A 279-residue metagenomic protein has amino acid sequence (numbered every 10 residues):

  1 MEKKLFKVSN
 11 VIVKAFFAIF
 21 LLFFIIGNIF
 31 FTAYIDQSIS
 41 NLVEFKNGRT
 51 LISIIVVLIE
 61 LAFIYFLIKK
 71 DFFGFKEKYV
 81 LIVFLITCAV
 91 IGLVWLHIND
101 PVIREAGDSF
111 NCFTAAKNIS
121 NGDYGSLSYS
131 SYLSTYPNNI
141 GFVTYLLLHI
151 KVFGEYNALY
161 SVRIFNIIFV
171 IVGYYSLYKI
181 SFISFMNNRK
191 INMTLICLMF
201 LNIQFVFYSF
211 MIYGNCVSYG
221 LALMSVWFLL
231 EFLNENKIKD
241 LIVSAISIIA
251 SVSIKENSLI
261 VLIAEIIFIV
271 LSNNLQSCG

Functional and structural regions predicted by a protein language model:
M1-W95, N274: Start-transfer (signal-anchor) and selected internal transmembrane alpha helices of multi-pass inner/ER membrane
A89-I91, T194-I203, I248, V252: Short helix- or helix-capping micro-motifs that position conserved polar/aromatic residues at function-defining sites
F110-S134, G141: Extracytosolic helix-loop segments that constitute the early lumenal/periplasmic catalytic or substrate-binding loops
Y136, I140, G154-V172: Loop-to-helix entry region of an early transmembrane alpha helix in multi-pass inner-membrane enzymes
Y160, Y174-L201: Transmembrane-helix signature of polytopic, membrane-embedded enzymes that assemble or transfer cell-envelope glycans
F185, S225-D240: Membrane-interface transmembrane helices that cradle and orient dolichyl/undecaprenyl
Q204-S218: Short acidic/glycine- and proline-prone juxtamembrane loop motifs at membrane-interface regions of multi-pass membrane
D240-E256, E265: Membrane-interface alpha helices of multi-pass inner-membrane proteins
